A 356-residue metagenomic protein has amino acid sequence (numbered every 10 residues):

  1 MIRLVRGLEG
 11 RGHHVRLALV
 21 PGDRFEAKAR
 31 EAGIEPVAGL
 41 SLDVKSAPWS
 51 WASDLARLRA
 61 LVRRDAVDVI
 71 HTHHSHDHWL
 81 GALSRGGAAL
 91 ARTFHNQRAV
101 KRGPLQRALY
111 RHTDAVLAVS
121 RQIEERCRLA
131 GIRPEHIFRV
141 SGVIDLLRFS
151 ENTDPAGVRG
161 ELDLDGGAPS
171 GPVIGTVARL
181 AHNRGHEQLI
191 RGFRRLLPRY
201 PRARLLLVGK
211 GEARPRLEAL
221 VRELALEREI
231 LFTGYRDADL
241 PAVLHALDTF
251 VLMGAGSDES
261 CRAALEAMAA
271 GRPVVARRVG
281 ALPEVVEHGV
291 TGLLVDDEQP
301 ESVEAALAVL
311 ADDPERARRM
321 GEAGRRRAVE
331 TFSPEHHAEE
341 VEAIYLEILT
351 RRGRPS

Functional and structural regions predicted by a protein language model:
M1-R6, P172, T176-P198, L205 (+3 more regions): A conserved mid-protein helix/loop that constitutes part of the nucleotide-sugar donor-binding site
A18-L19, P273-A276, V286: Short hydrophobic beta-strand element within catalytic cores of glycosyltransferases and related nucleotide-activated
T72-H78: Short His-centered aromatic/hydrophobic patch
A89-R121, A130: A conserved, positively charged/aromatic
T113-R139, I144-F149: A short, active-site helix/loop in glycosyltransferases that binds the activated sugar's phosphate group
F149-G166, L240: A short helix/loop element that forms part of the nucleotide-sugar donor recognition site in Leloir-type
A213-R216, E227-R236, V243, L293-L294: Active-site donor-binding acidic/aromatic loop of nucleotide-activated sugar and phosphosugar transferases involved
H288-G289, L293-P300, V309-P314: Conserved acidic donor-binding segment of nucleotide-sugar-dependent glycosyltransferases
